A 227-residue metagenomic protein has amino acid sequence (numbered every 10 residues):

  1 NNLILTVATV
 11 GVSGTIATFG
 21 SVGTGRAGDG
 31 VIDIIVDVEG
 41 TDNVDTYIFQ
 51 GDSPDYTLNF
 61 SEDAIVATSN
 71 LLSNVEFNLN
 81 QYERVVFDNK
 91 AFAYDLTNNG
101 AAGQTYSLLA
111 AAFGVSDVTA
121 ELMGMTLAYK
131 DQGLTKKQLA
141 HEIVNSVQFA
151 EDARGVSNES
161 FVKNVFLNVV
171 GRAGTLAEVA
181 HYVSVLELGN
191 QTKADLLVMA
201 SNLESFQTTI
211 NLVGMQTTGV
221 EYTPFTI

Functional and structural regions predicted by a protein language model:
N1-I16, G25, D42-V75, F87-G100 (+2 more regions): GD-rich hexapeptide-repeat beta-solenoids
T18-F19, G30: Charged, compositionally biased non-catalytic regions
V22, I65, A110-A111: Short, solvent-exposed loop/edge segments of extracellular or virion-exposed proteins
G25, G30-V36: N-terminal low-complexity, Pro/Thr/Ser-rich intrinsically disordered segments that act as propeptides or flexible
V38-D42, L186: Short, surface-exposed loop and linker segments with low hydrophobicity and enrichment for Pro/Ser/Thr
E83-I227: Substrate/cofactor-recognition hotspot
